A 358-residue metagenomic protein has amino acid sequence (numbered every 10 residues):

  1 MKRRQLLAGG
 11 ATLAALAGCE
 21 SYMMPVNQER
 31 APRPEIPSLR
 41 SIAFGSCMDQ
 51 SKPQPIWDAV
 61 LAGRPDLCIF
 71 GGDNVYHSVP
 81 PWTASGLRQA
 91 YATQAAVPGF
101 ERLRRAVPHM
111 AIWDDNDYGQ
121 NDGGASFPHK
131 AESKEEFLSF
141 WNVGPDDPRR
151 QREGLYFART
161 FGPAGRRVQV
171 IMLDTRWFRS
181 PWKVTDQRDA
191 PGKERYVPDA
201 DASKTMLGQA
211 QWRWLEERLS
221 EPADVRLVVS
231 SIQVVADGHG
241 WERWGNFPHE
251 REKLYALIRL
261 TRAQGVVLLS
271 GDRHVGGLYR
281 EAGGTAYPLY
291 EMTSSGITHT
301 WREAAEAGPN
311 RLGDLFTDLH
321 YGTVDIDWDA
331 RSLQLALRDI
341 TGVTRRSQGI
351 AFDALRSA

Functional and structural regions predicted by a protein language model:
Q5-M23: N-terminal export signals
E20-A358: Metal-dependent phosphoester/phosphodiester hydrolase catalytic core
